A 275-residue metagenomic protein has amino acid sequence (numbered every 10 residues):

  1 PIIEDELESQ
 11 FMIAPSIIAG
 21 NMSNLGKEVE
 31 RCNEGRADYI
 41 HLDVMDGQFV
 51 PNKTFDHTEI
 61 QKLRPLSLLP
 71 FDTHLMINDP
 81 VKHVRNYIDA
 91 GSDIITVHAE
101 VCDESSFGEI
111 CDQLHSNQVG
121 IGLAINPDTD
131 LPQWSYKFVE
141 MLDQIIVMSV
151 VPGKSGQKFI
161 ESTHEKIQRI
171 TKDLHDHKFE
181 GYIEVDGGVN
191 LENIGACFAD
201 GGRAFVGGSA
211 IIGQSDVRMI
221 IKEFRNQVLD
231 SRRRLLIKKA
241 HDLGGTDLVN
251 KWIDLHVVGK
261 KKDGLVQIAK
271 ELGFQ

Functional and structural regions predicted by a protein language model:
P1-A90, I94, C102-E104, I121 (+4 more regions): Conserved N-terminal beta1-alpha1 strand-loop-helix module at the mouth
L25, D43, Y87, I145 (+4 more regions): Conserved, mostly hydrophobic/aromatic
V29, T171-L174, V228: Conserved hydrophobic residues forming the short capping helix/wall of the S-adenosyl-L-methionine
V81-N86, T129-V139, V189-A204: Catalytic cores of alpha/beta
H83, D93-F179: Conserved anion-binding
V97-D103, S149-S155, G201-I220: Glycine-rich phosphate-binding active-site loops on the catalytic face of alpha/beta enzymes
G213-L235: C-terminal helical cap(s) of enzyme catalytic domains, especially alpha/beta-barrels
L236-Q275: Basic helix-extension-helix modules of the SAP/HeH family
